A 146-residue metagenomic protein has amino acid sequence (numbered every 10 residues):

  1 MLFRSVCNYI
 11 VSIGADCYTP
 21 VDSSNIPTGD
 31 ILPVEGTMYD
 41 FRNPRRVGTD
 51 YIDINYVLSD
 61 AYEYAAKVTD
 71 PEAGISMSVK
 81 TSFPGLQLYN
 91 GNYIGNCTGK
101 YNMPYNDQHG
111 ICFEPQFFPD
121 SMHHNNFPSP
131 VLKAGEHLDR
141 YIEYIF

Functional and structural regions predicted by a protein language model:
M1-F146: An exposed, glycine/acidic-rich loop-and-rim segment of catalytic or binding clefts
